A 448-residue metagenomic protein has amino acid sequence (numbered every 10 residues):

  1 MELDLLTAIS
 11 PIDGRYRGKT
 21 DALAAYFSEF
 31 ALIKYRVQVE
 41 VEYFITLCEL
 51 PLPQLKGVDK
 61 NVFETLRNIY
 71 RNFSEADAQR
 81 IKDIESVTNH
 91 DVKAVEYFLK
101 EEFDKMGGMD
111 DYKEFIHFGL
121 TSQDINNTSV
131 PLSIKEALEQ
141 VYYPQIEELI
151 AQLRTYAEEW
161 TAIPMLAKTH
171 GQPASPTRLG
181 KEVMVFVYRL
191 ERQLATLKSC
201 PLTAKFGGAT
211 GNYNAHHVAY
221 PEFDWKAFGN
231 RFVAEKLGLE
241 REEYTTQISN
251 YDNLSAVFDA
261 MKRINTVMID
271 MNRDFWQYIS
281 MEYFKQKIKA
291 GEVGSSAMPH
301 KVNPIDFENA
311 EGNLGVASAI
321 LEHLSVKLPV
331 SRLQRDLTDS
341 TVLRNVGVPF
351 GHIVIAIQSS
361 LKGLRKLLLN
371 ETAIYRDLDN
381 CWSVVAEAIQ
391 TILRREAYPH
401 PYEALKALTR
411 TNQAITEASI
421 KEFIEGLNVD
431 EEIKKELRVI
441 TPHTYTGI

Functional and structural regions predicted by a protein language model:
E2-E29, N61-R71, V293-I448: Catalytic-core signal marking the mid-to-C-terminal active-site face
E2-Y213, Y220-F232, G294, F307-N309 (+4 more regions): A helix-coil-helix interface module used to build multimeric assemblies and to scaffold catalytic/cofactor sites
Y43-T46, E102, L149, L153-Y156 (+12 more regions): Amphipathic alpha-helices that form helix-helix packing interfaces
I134-K135, Y142, V183, N250 (+4 more regions): Amphipathic alpha-helical coiled-coil segments and their boundaries
E158-T161, L202, W276, Y283 (+3 more regions): Alpha-helical coiled-coil oligomerization motifs
K181, S255-R263, A388-R395: Short, well-ordered beta-strand elements within core beta-sheets of diverse protein domains
Q193, E240-E242, T246-R332: Glycine-rich anion/phosphate-binding loop at the beta-strand->alpha-helix junction
F223-Q247, Y251: Active-site-adjacent "gating/activation" loops or surface patches in catalytic cores
